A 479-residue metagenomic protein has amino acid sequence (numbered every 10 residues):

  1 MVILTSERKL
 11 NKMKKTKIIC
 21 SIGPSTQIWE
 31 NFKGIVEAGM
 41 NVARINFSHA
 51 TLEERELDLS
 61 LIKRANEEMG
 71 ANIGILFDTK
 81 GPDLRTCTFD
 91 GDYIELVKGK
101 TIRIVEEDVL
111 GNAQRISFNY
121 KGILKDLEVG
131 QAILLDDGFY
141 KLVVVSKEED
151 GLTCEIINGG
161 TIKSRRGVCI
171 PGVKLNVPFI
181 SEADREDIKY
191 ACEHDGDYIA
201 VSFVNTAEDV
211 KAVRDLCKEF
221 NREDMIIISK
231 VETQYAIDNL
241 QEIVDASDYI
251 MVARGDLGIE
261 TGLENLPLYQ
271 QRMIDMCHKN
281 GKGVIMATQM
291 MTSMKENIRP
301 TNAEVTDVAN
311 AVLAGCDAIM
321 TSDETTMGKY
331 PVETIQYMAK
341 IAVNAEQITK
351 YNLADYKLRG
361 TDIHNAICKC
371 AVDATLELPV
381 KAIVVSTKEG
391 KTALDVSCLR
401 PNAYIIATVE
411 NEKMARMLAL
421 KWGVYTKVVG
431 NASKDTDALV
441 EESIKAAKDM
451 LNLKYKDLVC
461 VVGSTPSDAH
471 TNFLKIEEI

Functional and structural regions predicted by a protein language model:
V2-I479: Non-catalytic helical/linker scaffolds that mediate oligomerization, partner binding, and domain coupling around large
